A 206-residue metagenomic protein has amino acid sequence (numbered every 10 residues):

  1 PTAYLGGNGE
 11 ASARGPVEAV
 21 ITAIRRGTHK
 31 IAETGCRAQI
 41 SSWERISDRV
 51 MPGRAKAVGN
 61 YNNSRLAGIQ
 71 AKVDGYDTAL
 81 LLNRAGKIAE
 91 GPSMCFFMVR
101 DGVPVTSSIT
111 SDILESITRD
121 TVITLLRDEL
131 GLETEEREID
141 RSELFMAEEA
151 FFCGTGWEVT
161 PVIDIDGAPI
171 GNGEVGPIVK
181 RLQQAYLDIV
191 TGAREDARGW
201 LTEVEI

Functional and structural regions predicted by a protein language model:
P1-G9: Short, glycine/charge-rich beta-strand/loop segments that flank catalytic centers and engage negatively charged groups
G9-I206: Helix-start/capping segments and mature chain N-termini
